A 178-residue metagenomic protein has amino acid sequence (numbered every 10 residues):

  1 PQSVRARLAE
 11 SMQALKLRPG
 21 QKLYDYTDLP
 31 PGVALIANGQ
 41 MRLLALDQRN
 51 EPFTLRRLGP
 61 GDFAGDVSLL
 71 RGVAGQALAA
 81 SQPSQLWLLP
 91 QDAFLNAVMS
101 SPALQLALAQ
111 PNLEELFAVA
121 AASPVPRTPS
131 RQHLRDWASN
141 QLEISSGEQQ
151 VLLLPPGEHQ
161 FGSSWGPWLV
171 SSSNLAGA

Functional and structural regions predicted by a protein language model:
P1-E51, G65, A121-N174: Regulatory nucleotide-sensing modules
V4-R5, A74-Q76, D92-W137: A small-molecule sensor/coupling module
T54-P111, N174-A178: Cyclic-nucleotide recognition modules
